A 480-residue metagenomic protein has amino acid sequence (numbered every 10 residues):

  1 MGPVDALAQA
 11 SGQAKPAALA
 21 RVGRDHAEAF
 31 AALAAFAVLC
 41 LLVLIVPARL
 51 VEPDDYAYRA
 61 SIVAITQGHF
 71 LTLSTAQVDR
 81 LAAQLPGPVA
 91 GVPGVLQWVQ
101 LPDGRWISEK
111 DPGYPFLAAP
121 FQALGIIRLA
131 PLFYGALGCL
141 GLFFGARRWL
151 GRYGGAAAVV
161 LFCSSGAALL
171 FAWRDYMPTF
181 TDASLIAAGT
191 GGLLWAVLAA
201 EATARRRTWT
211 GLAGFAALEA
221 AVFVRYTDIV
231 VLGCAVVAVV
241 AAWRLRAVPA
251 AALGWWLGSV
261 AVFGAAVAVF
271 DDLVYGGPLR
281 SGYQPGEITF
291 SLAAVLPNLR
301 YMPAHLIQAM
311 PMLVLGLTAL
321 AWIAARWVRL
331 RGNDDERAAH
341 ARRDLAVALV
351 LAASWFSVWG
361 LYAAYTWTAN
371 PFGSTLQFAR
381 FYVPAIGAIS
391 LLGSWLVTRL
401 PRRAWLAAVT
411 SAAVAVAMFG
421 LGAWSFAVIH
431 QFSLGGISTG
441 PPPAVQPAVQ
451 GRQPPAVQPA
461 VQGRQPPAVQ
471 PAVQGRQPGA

Functional and structural regions predicted by a protein language model:
P3, S11, L198-T203, V231-A261 (+2 more regions): Perimembrane helix-loop-helix junctions
V4, A27-F36, A157, T208-A216 (+5 more regions): Signature aromatic-anchored transmembrane alpha helix within multi-pass, membrane-resident enzymes that catalyze glycan
A31-A32, L140-A167, A183-S184, R205 (+1 more regions): Transmembrane-helix signature of polytopic, membrane-embedded enzymes that assemble or transfer cell-envelope glycans
C40, G145, A158-V160, R207-R225 (+2 more regions): Membrane-interface alpha helices of multi-pass inner-membrane proteins
Q67-Y114, A118-F121, T366-P371: Interfacial juxtamembrane loops and adjacent helix segments that form the catalytic/substrate-binding surfaces
A90-P102, A268, D272-G332, H340 (+3 more regions): Membrane-lumen/periplasm interface segments of multi-pass, membrane-embedded glycan/lipid transferases
I127-L150, A187-G192, W327: Transmembrane-helix motifs of polytopic, lipid-linked glycan transferases
L137-L142, V237-A241, I307-A352, I389-L396 (+1 more regions): Hydrophobic, aromatic-rich transmembrane alpha-helices and their immediate juxtamembrane boundary segments
